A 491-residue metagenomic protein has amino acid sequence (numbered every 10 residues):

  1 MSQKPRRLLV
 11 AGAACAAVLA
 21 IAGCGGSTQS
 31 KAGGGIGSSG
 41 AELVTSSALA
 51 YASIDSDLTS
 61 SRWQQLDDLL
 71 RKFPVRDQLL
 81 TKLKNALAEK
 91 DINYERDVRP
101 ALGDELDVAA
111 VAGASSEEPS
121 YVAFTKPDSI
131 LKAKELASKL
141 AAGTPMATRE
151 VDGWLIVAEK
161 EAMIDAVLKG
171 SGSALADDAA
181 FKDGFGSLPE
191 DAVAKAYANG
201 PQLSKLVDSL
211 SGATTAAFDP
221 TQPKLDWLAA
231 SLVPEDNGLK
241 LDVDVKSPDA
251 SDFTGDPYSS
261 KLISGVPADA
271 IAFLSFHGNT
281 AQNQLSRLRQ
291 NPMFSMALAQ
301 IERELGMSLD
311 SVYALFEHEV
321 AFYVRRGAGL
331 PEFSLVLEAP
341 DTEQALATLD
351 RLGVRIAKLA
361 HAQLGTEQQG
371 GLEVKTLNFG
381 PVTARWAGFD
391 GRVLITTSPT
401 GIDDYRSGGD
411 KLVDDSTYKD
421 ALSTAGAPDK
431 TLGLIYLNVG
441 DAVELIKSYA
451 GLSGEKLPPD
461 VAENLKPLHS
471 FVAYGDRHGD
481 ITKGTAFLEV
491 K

Functional and structural regions predicted by a protein language model:
M1-G12: Bacterial N-terminal signal peptides that target proteins for export
C15-A16: Repetitive helical segments and hydrophobic/amphipathic motifs
L19-G23: C-terminal motif of bacterial Sec signal peptides marking the signal peptidase cleavage site
C24-S120, T125-A142, F181-A229, P234-G329 (+3 more regions): Structural boundary/hinge residues at secondary-structure and domain interfaces
Y51-A52, I92-E190, A314-S423, A486: Single conserved position on a long alpha-helix in the C-terminal lobe of the eukaryotic protein kinase
F379-G380, P399-T400, Y405-K491: Long, C-terminal catalytic modules of enzymes
